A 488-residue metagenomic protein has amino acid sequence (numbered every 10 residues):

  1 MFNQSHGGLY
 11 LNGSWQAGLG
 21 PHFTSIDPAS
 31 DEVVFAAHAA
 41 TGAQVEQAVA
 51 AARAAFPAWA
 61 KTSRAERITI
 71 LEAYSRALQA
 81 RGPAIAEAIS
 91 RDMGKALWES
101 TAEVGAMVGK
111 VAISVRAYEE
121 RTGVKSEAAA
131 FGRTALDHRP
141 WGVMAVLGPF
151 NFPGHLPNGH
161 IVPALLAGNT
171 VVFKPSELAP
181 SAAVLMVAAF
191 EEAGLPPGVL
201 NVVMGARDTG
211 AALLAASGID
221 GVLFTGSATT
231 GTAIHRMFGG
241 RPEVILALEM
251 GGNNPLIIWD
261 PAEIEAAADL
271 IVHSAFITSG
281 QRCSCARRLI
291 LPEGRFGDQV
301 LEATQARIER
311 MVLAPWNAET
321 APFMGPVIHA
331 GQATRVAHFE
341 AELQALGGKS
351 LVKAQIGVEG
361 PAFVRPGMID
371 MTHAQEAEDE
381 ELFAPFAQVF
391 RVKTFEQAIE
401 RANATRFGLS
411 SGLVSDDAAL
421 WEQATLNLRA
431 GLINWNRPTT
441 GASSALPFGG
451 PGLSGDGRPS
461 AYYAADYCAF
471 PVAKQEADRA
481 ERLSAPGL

Functional and structural regions predicted by a protein language model:
M1-G132: N-terminal Rossmann-like NAD(P)+-binding subdomain of aldehyde/semialdehyde dehydrogenases
S30-F35, I219, I257, I356 (+1 more regions): Conserved C-terminal structural/oligomerization subdomain of aldehyde/semialdehyde dehydrogenase
D31-E32, R67, I89, V111 (+9 more regions): Residue-level signal for inorganic ion chemistry
V34-A40, A55-K61, V146, L256-W259 (+5 more regions): Short, well-ordered beta-strand elements within core beta-sheets of diverse protein domains
F56, A60, S75-G82, A86 (+16 more regions): Structural signal for hydrophobic packing residues in well-ordered secondary-structure cores of soluble enzyme domains
G123-A266, V392: Rossmann-like NAD(P) dinucleotide-binding subdomain of oxidoreductase/dehydrogenase enzymes
T170-V172, S350, L432: A short hydrophobic/small-residue beta-strand
T229-T372, W435, L483-S484: ALDH superfamily catalytic-core signature
